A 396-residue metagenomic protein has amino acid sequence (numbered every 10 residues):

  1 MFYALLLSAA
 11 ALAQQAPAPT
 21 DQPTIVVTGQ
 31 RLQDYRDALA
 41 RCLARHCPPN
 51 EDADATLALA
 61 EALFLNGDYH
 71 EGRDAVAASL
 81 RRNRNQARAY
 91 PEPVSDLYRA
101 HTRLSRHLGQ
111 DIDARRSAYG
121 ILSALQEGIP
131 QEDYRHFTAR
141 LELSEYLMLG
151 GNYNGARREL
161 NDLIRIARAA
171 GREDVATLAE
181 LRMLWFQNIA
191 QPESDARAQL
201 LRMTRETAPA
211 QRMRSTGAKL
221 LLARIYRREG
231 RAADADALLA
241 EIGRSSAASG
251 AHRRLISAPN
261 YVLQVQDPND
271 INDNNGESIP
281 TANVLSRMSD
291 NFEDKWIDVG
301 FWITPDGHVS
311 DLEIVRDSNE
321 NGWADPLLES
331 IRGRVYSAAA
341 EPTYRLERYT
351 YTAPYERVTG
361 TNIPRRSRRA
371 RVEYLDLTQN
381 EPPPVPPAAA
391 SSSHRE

Functional and structural regions predicted by a protein language model:
M1-P19: Gram-negative bacterial Sec-dependent N-terminal signal peptides
Q15-E396: Charge-biased low-complexity segments
